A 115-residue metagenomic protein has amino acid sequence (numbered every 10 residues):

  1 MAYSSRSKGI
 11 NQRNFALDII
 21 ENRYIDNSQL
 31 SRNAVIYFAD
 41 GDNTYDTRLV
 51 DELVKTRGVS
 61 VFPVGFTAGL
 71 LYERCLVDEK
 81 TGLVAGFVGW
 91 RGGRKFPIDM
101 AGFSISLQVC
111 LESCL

Functional and structural regions predicted by a protein language model:
S4-R6, Q12, R23-S28, R32 (+2 more regions): Conserved catalytic core of nucleotide-sugar-dependent glycosyltransferases
